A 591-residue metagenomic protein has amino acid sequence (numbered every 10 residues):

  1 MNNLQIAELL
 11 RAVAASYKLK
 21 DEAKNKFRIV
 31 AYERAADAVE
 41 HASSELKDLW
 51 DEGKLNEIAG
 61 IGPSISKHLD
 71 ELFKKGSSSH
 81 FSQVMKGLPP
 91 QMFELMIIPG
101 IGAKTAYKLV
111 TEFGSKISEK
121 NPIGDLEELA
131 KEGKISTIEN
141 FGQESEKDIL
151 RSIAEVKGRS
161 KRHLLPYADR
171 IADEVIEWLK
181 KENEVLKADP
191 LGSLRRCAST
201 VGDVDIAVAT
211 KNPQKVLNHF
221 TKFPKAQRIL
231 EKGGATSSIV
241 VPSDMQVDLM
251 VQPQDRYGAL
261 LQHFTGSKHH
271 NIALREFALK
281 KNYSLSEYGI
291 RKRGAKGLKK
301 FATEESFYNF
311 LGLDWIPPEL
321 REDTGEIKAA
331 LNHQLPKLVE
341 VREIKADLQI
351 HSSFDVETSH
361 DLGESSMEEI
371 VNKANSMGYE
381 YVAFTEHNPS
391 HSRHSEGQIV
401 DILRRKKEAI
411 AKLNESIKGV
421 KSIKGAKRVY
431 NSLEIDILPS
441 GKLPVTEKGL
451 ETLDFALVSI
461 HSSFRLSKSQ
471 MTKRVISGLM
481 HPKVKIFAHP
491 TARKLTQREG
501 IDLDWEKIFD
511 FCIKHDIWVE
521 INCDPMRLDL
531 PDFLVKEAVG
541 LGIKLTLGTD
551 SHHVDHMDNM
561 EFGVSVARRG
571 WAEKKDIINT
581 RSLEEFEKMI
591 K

Functional and structural regions predicted by a protein language model:
M1-K24: Charged, compositionally biased N-terminal leader segments and the immediate start of the first structured element
N3-E8, F141-A154, D248-V251, K280-N282 (+1 more regions): Short, compositionally biased low-complexity segments
A14, K26, V30-T236, G258-A259 (+6 more regions): Accessory alpha-helical DNA-binding modules that contact the DNA backbone or grooves
A188-P190, A346-I350, E434: Two-metal-ion RNase H-like nuclease active-site motif
C197-Y283, E287-I344, L348-F354, E364-G378 (+4 more regions): Charged catalytic cores and adjacent phosphate/nucleic-acid-binding surfaces used for phosphate/nucleic-acid chemistry
A383-F384, L433-I435: Core AdoMet radical
G425, N431-E434: Short, conserved loop-to-beta-strand elements that form functional interface hotspots
